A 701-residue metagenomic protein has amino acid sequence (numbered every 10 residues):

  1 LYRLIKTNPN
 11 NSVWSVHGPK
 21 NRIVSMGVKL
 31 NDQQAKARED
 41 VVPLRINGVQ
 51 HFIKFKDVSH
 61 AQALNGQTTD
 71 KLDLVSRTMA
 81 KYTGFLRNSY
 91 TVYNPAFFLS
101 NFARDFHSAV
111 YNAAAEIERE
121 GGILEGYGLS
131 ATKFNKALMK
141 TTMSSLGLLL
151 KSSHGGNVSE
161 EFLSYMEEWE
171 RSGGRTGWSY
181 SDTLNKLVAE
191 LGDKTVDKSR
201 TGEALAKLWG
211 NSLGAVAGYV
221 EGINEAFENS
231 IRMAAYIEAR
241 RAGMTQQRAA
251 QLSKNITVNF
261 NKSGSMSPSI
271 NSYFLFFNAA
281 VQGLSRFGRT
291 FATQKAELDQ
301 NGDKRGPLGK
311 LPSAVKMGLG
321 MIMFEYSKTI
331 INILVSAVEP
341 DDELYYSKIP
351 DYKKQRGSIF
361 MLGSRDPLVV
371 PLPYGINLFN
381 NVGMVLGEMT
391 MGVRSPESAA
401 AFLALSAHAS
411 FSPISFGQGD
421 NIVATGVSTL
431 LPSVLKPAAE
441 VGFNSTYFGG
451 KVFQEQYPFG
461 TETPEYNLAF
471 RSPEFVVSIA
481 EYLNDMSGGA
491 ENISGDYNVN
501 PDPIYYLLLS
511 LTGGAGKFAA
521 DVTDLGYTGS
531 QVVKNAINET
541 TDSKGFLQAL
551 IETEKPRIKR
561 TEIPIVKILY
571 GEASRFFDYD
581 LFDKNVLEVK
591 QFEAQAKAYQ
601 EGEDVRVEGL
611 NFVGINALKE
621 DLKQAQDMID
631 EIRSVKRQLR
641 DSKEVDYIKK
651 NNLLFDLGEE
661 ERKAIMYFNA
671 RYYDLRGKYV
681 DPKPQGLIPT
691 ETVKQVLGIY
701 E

Functional and structural regions predicted by a protein language model:
K6-L430, K451-E474, S478-Y482, M486-V499 (+7 more regions): Hydrophobic, often aromatic-rich secondary-structure segments at membrane interfaces
Y447-E701: Hydrophobic alpha-helical segments
